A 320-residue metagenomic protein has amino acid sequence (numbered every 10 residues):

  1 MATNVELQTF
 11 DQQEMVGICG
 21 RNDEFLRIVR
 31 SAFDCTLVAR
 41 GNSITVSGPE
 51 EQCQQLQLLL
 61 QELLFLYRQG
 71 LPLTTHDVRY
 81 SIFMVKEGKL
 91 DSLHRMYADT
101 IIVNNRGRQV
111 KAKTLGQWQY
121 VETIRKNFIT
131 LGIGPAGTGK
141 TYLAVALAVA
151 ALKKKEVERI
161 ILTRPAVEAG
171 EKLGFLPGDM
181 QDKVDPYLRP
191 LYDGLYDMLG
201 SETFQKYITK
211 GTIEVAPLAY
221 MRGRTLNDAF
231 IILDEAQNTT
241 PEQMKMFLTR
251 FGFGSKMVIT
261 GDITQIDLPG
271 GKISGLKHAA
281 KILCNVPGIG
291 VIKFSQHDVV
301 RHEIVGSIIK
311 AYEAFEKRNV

Functional and structural regions predicted by a protein language model:
M1-G17: Short glycine-/aliphatic-rich beta-strand segments at the starts of folded cytosolic domains
Q12, E50-E51, N238, V299: Short, surface-exposed acidic/glycine-rich loop or hinge patches that mediate macromolecular interfaces
E14-S31: Short amphipathic alpha-helix segments
I18, F25, L56-L59, M244-F247: Hydrophobic side chains in well-ordered alpha-helices
R27, F33-T36, N42: Compact, well-ordered interaction domains used in eukaryotic information-processing assemblies
V38-Y97: Interdomain "pre-motor" coupling segment immediately N-terminal to P-loop NTPase/helicase cores
S43, V103-W118, T123-L233, Q237-V320: Conserved helicase motor core of SF1/SF2 NTP-dependent helicases
